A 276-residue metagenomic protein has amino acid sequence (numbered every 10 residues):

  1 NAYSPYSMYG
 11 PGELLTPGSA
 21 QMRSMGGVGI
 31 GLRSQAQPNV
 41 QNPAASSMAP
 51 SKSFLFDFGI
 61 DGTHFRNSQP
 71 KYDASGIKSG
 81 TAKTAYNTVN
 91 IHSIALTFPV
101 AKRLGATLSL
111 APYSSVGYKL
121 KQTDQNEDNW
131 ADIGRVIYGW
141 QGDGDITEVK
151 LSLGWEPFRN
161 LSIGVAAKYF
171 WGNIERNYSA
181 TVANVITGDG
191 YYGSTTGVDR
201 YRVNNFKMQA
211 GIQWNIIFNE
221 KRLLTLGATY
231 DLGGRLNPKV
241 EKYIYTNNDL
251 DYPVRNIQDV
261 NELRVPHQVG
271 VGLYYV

Functional and structural regions predicted by a protein language model:
N1-P112: N-terminal, post-signal peptide beta-strand-biased segments of exported outer-membrane/organellar beta-barrel and other
N1-S24, A95-V276: Outer-membrane beta-barrel porins/channels
